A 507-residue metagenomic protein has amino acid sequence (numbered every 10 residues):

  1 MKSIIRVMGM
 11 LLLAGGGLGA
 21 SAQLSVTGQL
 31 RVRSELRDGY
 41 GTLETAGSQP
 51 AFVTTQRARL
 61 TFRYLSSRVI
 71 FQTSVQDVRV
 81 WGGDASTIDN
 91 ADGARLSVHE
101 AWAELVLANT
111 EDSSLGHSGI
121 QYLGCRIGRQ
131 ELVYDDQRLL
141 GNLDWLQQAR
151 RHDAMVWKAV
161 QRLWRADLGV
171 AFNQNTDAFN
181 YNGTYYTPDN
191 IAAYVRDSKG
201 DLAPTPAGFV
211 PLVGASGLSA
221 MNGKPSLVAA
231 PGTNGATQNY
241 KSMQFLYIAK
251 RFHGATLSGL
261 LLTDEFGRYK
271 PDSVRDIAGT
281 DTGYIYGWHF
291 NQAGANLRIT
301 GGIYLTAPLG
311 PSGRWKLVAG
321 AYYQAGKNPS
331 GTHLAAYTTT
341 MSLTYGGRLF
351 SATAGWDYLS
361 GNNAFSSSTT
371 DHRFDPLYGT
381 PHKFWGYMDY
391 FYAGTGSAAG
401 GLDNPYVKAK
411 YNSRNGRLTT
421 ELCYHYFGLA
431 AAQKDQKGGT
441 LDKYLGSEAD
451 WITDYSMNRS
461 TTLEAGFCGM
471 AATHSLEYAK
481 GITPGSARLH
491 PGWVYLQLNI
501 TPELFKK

Functional and structural regions predicted by a protein language model:
M1-Q23, F505-K507: Cleavable N-terminal export/targeting peptides
S21-G41, F71-T73, C125, A255-L257: Transmembrane beta-strand segments of Gram-negative outer membrane beta-barrel proteins
S25, V106-C125, L143-T370, V407 (+6 more regions): Signature for the C-terminal beta-barrel architecture of outer-membrane proteins
S34-T42, I70, R79-A85, N109-E111 (+10 more regions): Gram-negative outer-membrane beta-barrel proteins
G41-A46, A85-T87, Q137-L140, K224-G232 (+5 more regions): Extracytoplasmic loops and strand-loop junctions of Gram-negative outer membrane beta-barrel proteins
T45-Q56, L65-Y122, R138-G141, F179 (+6 more regions): Surface-exposed loop and membrane-interface regions of Gram-negative outer-membrane beta-barrel proteins
N234, Q238-F245, H382-Y406: Outer-membrane beta-barrel signature, preferentially recognizing the C-terminal barrel domain of Gram-negative
R488-K507: Outer-membrane beta-barrel "beta-signal"
